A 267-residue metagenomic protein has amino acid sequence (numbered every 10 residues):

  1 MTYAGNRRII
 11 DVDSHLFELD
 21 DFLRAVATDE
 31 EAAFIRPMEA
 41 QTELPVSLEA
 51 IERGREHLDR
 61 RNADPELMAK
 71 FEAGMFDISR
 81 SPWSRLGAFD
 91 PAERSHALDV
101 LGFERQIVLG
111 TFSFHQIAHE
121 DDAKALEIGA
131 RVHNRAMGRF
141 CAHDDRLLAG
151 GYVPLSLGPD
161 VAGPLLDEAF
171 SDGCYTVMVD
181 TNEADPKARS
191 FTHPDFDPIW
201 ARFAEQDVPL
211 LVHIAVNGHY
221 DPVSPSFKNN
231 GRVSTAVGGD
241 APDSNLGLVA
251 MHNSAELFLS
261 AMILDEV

Functional and structural regions predicted by a protein language model:
M1-E266: Helix-coil boundary/capping segments in enzymes
